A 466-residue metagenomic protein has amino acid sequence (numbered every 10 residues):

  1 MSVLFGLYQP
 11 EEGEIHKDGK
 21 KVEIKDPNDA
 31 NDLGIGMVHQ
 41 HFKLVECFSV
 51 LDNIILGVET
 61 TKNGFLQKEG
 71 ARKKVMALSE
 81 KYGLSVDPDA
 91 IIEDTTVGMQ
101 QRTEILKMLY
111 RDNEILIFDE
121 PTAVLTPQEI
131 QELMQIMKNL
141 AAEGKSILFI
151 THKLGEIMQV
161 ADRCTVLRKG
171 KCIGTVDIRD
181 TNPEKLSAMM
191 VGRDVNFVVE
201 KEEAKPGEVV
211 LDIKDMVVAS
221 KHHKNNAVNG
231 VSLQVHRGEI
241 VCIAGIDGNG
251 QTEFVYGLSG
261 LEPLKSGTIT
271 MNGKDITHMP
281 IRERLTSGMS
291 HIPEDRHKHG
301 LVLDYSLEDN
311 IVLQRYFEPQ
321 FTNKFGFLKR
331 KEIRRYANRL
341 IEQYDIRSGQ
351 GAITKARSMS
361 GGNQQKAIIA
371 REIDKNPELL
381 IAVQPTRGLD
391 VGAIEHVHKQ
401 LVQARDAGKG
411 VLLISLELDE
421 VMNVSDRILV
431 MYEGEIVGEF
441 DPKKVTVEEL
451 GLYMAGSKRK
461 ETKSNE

Functional and structural regions predicted by a protein language model:
M1-E466: Glycine-rich phosphate-binding loops of nucleotide-dependent enzymes
